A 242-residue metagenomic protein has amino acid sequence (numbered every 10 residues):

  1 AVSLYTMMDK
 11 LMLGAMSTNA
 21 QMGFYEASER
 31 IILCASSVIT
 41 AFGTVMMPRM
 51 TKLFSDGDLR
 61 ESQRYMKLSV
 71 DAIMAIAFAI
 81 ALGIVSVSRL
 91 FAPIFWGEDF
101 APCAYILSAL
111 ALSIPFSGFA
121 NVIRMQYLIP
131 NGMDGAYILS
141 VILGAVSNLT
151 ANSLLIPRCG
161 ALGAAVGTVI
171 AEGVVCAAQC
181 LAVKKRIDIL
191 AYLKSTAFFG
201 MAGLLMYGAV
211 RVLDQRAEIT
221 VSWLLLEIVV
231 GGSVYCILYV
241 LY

Functional and structural regions predicted by a protein language model:
A1-N19: Signature of the first transmembrane helix
V2, T6, T40-T44, Y105-G132 (+3 more regions): Short runs within selected transmembrane alpha-helices of multi-pass transporters and secretion channels
K10, M22, A136-I138, A164-A165 (+1 more regions): Alpha-helical transmembrane segments and their helix-entry boundary regions
L11, A15, V38-A41, A81-R89 (+9 more regions): Membrane-embedded alpha-helical segments of multi-pass transporters/permeases
G14, T51, L128-I129, I156 (+1 more regions): Helix-capping/transition residues at the boundaries of transmembrane alpha-helices and the short helical linkers
S17-T18, S55, W96, M133 (+2 more regions): A helix-boundary/kink motif common to multi-pass secondary transporters, especially Major Facilitator Superfamily
F24-I142: Specific pore-lining/lateral-gate transmembrane helices of multi-pass inner-membrane transport and insertion machines
G144-S147, K194-Y242: Transmembrane alpha-helical segments of multi-pass transport proteins
